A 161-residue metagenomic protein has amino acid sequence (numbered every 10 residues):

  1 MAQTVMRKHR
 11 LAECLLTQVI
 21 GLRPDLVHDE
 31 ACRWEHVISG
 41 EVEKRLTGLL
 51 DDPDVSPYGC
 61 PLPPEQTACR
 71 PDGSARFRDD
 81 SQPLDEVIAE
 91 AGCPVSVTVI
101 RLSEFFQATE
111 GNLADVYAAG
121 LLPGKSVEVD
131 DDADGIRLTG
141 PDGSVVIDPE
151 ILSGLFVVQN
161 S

Functional and structural regions predicted by a protein language model:
M1-A12, L16: Basic, amphipathic "hinge/linker" alpha-helix immediately C-terminal to the N-terminal HTH DNA-binding motif
A2, C32-R33: Flexible, glycine/proline-enriched loop segments at strand-loop-helix junctions that form or flank small-ligand binding
M6, R10, H28, G40: Electropositive phosphate-/nucleotide-binding environments in soluble metabolic enzymes
K8-R10, R23, A91-C93: Short flexible coil/turn linkers enriched for glycine and charged/polar residues that connect secondary-structure
A12, V19-R23, V27: Leucine-rich, amphipathic alpha-helical/linker segments
T17-Q18, Y117: Short polybasic/polar patches that bind polyanions
D29, E35-E150: Mid-protein regulatory/catalytic core that forms ligand/cofactor-binding pockets and protein-protein interaction
V145-V146, E150-S161: Glycine- and charge-enriched low-complexity intrinsically disordered segments
